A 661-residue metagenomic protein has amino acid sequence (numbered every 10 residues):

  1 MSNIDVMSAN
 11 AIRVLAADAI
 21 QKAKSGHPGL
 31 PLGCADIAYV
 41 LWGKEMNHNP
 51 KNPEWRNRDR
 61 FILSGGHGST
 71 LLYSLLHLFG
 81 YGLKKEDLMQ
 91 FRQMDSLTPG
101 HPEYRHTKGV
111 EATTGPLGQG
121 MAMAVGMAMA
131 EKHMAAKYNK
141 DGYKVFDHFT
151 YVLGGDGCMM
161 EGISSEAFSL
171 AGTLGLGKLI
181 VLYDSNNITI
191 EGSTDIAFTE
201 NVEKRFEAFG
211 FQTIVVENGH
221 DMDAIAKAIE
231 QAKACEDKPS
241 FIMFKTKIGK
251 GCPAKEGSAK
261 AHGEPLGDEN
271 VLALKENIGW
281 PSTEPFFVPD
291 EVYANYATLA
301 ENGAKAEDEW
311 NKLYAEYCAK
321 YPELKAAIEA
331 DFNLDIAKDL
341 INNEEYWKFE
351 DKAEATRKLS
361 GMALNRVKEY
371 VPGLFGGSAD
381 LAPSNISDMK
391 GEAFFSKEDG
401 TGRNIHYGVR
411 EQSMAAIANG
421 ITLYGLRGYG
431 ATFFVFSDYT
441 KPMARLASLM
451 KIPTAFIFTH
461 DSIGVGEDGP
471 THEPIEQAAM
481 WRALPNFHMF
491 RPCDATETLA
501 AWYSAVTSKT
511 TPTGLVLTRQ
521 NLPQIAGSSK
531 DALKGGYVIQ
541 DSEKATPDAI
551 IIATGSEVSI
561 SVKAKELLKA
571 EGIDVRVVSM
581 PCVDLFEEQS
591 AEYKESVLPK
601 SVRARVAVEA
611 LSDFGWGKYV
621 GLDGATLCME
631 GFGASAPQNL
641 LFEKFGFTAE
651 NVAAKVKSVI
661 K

Functional and structural regions predicted by a protein language model:
M1-A35, L153-G154, C158-G162, I180 (+7 more regions): Conserved acidic/glycine
L15-A23, P50-D59, P99-T114, V145-Y151 (+4 more regions): Glycine/charged-rich beta-loop-alpha catalytic/anionic-binding loops adjacent to active sites
A23-A35, F61-H67, R92, P102-M123 (+9 more regions): Active-site nucleophile and cofactor-binding loops and adjacent substrate-binding regions of central metabolic enzymes
C34-L174, D388-M389, I421: Cofactor-binding active-site loop characterized by glycine-rich and histidine/acidic residues
I62-S64, K178-S185, I457-F458: Short internal beta-strands
G82-G109, Q212, Y370, L374-R403 (+1 more regions): Anionic-ligand anchoring segments at beta-strand to alpha-helix junctions in alpha/beta enzyme folds, i.e., glycine
Q93-R105, M129, H133-A136, D141-D147 (+4 more regions): Thiamine diphosphate
F149-G155, M159, I421, A447-I463 (+1 more regions): A structural-propensity feature for long, helix-poor, extended segments
